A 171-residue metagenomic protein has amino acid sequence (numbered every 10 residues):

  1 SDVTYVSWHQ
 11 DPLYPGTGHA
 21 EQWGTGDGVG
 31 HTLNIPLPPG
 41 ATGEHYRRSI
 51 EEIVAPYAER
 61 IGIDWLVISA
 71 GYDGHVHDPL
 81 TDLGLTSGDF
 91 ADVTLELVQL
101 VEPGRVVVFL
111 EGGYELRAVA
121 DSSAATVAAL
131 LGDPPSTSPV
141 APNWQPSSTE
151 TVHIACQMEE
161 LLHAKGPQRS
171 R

Functional and structural regions predicted by a protein language model:
S1-R171: A general "terminal functional-core" signal
